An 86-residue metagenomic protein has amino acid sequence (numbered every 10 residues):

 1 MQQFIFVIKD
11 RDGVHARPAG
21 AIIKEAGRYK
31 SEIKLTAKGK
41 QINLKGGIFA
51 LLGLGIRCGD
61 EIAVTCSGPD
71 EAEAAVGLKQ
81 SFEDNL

Functional and structural regions predicted by a protein language model:
M1-I5, E61-A63: Intrinsic-disorder/low-complexity, polar/charged segments enriched in Ser/Thr/Lys/Arg/Asp/Glu/Gln
M1-Q2, G47, E83-L86: Generic structural signal for short, solvent-exposed loop/turn connectors between secondary structure elements
Q2-Q3, Q41, Q80: Residue-identity detector for glutamine
V7-F49, G53-R57: Compact, glycine-rich, soluble single-domain proteins
L52-L86: C-terminal structural segments of small proteins and small subunits
